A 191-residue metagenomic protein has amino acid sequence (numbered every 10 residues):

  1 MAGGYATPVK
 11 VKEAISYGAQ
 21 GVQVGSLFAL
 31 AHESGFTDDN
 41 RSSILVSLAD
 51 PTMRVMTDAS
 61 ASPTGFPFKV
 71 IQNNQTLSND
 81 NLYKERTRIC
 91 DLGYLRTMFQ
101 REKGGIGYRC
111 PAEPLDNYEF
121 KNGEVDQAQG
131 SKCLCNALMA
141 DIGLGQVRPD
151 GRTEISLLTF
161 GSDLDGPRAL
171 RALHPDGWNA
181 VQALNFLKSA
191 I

Functional and structural regions predicted by a protein language model:
M1-V9: Glycine-rich beta-to-alpha transition loops that act as phosphate-gripper elements at the mouths of alpha/beta enzyme
A6, E13-I191: Conserved active-site-proximal phosphate/metal-binding subdomains
